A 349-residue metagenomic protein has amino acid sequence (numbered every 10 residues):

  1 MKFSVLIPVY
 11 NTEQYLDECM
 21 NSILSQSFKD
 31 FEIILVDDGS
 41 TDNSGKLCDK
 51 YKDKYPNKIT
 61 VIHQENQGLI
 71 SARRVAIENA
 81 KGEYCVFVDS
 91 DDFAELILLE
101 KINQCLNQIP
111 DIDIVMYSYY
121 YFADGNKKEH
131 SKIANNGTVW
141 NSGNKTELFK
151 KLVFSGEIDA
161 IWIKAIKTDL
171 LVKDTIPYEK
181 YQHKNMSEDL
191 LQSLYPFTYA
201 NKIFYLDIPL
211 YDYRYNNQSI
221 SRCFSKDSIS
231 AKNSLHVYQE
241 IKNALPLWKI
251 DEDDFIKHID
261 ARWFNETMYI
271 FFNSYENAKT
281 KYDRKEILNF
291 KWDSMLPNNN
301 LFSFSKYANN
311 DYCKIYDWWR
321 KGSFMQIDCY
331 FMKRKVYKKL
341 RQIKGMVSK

Functional and structural regions predicted by a protein language model:
M1-S4, S22, E32, L191: Cell-envelope/extracellular polymer assembly enzymes that use nucleotide-activated donors
N11-S25: Short, well-formed alpha-helical segments that are part of the catalytic scaffolds of diverse glycosyltransferases
S22, D37-K46, G68: A conserved acidic beta->alpha catalytic loop
D30-G39, T60-E65, D89-S90: Short beta-strand/loop segment that forms part of the nucleotide-sugar
Q64-A80: Glycine-rich, basic loop-to-helix element that forms the pyrophosphate-binding segment of sugar-nucleotide handling
C85: Short aromatic/hydrophobic "clamp" motif used to bind/position activated sugar donors
S90-F204, R214-S228: Donor-binding/catalytic cores of nucleotide-activated saccharide and glycerol-phosphate transferases/polymerases
N273-K349: Membrane-interface aromatic/basic loop that binds lipid-linked glycans or pyrophosphate carriers, typified by
